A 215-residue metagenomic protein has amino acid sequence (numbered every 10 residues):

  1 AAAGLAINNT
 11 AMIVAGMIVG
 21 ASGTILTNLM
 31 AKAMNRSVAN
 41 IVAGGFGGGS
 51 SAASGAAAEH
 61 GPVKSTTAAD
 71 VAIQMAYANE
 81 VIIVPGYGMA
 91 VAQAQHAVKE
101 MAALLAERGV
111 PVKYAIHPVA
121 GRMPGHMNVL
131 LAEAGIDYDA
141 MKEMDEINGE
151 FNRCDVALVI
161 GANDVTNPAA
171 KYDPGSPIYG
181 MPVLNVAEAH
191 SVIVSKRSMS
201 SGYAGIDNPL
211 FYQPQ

Functional and structural regions predicted by a protein language model:
A1, F46-G47, E133: Flexible glycine/proline-rich, aromatic-decorated loop/lid segments
A1-V14: Transmembrane helix-loop junctions at the membrane interface of multipass transporters and ion channels
T10, S54-G55, P85: General secondary-structure edge motif
V14-A78: Membrane-interfacial segments at transmembrane helix termini in multi-pass membrane proteins
E59-Q215: Structured cytosolic domains appended to multi-pass membrane proteins
